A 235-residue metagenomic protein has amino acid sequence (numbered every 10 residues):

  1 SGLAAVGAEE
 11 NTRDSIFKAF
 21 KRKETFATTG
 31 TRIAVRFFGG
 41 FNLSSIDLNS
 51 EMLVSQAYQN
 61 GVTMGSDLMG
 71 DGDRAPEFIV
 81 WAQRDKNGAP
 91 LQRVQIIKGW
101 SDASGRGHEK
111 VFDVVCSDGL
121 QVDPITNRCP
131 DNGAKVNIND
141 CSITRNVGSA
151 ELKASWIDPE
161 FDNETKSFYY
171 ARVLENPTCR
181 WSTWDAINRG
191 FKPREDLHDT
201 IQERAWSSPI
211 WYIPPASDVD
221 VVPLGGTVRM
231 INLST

Functional and structural regions predicted by a protein language model:
S1-D218: C-terminal functional module detector
P215-T235: Extracellular/lumenal mature domains of secreted and surface-exposed proteins
